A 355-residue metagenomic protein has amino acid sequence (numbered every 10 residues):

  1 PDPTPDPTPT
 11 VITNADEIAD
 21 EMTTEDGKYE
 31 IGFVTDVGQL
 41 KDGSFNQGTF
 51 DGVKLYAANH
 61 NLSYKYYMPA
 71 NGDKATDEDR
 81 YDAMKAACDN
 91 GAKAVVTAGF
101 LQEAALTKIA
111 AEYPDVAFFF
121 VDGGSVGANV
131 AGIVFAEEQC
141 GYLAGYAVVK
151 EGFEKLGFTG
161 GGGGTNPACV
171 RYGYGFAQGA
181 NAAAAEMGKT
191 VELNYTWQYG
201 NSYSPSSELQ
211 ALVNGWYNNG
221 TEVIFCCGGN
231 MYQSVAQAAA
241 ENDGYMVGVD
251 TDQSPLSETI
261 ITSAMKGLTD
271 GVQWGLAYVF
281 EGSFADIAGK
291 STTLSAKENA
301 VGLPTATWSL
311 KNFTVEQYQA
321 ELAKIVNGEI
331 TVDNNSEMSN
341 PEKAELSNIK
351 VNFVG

Functional and structural regions predicted by a protein language model:
P3-G355: A residue-level marker of the well-folded mature domains of exported/periplasmic proteins
